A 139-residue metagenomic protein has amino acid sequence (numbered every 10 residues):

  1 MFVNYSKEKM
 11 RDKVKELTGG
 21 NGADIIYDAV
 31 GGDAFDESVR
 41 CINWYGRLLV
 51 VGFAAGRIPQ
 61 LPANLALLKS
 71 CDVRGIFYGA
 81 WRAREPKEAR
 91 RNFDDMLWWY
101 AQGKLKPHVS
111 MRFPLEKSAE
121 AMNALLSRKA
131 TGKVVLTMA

Functional and structural regions predicted by a protein language model:
M1-A34, E88-R91: Adenosine-nucleotide cofactor-binding segment
F2, W81-R84, S110: Pocket-edge positions in alpha/beta enzyme catalytic cores
R11, K15, V39-R40, N64 (+3 more regions): Solvent-exposed, non-membrane alpha-helical residues enriched in polar/charged side chains
G20, L97, K104-M111, A119-A139: C-terminal capping/lid region of NAD(P)-dependent oxidoreductase domains
D24-Y27, R47-V50, P107-S110: Short catalytic-loop micro-motif centered on adjacent basic/acidic residues
D33-K104, A130, T137-A139: Glycine-rich phosphate-binding loop and adjacent beta-alpha segment of Rossmann(oid) nucleotide-cofactor-binding
